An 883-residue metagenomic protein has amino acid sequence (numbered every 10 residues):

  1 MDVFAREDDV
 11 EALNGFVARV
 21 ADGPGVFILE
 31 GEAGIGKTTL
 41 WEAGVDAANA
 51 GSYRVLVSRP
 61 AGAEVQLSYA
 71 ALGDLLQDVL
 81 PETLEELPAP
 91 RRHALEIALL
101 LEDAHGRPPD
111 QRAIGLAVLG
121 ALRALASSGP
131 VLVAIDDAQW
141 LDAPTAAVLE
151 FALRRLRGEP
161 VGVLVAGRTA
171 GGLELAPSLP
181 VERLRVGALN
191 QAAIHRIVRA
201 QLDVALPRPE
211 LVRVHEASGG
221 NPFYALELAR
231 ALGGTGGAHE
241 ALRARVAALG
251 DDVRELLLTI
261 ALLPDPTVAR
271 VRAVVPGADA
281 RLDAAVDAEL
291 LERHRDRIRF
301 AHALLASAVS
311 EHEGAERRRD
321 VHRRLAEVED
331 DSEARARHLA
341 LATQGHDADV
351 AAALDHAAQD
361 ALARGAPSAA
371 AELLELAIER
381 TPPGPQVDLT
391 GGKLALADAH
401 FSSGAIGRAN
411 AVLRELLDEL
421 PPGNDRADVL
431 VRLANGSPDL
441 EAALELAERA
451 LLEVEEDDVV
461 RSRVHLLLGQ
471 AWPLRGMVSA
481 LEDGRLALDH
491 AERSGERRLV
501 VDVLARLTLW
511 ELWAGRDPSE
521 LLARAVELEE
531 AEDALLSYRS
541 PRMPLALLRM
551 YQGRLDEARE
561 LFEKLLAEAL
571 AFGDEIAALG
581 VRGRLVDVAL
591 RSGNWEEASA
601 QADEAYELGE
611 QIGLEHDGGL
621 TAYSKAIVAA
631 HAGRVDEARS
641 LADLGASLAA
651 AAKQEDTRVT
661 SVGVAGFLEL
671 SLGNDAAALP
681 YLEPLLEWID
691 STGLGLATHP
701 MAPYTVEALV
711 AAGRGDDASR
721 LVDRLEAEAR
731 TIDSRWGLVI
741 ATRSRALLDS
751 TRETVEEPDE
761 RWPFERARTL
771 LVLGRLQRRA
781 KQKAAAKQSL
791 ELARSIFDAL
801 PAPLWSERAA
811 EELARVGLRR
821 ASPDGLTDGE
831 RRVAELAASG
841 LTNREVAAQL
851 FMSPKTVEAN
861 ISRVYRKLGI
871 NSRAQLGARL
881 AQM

Functional and structural regions predicted by a protein language model:
P24-V26, L40-G44, D279-R281, R299-F300 (+12 more regions): Extended alpha-helical scaffolding segments used for macromolecular assembly and cargo binding
I35, D74, A193-Q201, A205-T381 (+4 more regions): Short secondary-structure boundary elements
I35-Q66: P-loop NTPase Walker A phosphate-binding motif
Y69-L132, P160, L184, H195 (+1 more regions): Conserved Walker-type P-loop NTP-binding/catalytic site
V148-R185: Sensor-1/coupling segment of RecA-like P-loop NTPase cores
Q344, R364-G365, P383-P385, E419-N424 (+11 more regions): Short coil/turn linkers that connect adjacent helices within long alpha-helical scaffolds, especially alpha-solenoid
P438-L444, E448, R461-Y704, A708-D716: Extended non-membrane alpha-helical scaffolds
V772, E811-A814, L818-S862, R866-M883: Helix-turn-helix DNA-binding segment
